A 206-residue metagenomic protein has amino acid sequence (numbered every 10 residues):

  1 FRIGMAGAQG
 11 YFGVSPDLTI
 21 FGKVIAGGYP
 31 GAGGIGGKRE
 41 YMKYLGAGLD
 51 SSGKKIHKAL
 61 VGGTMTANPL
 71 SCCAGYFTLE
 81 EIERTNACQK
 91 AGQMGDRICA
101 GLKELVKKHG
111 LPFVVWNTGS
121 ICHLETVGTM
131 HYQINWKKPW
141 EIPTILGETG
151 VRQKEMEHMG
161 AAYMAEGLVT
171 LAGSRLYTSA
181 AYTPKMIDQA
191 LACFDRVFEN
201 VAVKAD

Functional and structural regions predicted by a protein language model:
F1-D206: Conserved N-terminal phosphate-binding loop of PLP-dependent enzymes in the Aspartate aminotransferase
